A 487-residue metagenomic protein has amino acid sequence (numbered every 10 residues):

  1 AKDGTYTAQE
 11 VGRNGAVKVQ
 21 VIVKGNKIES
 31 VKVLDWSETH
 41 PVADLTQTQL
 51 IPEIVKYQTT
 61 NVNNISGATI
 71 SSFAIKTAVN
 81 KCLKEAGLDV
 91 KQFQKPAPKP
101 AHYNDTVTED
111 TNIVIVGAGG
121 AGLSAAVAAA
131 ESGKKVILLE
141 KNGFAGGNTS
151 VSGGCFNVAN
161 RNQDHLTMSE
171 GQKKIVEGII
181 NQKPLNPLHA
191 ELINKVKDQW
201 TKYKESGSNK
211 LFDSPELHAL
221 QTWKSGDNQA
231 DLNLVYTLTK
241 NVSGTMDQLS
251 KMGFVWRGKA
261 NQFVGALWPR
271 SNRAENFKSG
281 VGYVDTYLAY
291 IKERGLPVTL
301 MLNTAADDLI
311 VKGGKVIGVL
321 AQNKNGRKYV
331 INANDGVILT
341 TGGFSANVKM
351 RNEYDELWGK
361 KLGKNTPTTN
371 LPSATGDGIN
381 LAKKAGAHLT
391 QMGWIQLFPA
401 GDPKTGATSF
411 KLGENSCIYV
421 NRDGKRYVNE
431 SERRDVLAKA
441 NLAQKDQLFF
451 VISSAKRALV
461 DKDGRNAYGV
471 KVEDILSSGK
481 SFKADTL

Functional and structural regions predicted by a protein language model:
K2-K95: Active-site- and interface-proximal helix/loop "cap" or "latch" segments in soluble metabolic and energy-transducing
F93-D110, G424: A short, basic/flexible loop-to-alpha-helix module at the beginning of a structural domain
H102-A121, I137: Beta1/beta-strand and adjacent pyrophosphate-binding region of the FAD-binding site in flavoprotein oxidoreductases
E131-V151: Glycine-rich FAD pyrophosphate-binding loop
S152-P187: N-terminal glycine-rich dinucleotide-binding loop that anchors FAD/FMN and/or NAD(P) in oxidoreductases
N181-H189, I379, H388-L487: An anion/pyrophosphate-binding glycine-rich loop and adjacent beta-alpha core in soluble alpha-beta enzymes
L211-R327, N347-M350: Conserved redox-cofactor binding core of oxidoreductases
N325-K328, N332-D402, G406: Glycine-rich loop(s) and the adjacent beta-strand/alpha-helix scaffold that form part
